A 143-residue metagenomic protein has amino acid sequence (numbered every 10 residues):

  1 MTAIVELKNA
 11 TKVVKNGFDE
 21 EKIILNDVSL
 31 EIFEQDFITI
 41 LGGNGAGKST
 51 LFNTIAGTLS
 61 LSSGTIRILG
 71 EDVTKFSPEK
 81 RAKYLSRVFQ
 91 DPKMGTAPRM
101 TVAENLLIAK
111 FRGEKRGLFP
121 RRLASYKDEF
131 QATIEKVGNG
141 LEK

Functional and structural regions predicted by a protein language model:
V28-T39: Pre-Walker A (P-loop) beta-loop-beta motif of ABC nucleotide-binding domains
T39, E79-Q90, M94: ABC nucleotide-binding domain signature
L41-G43: The feature captures the beta-strand-to-loop junction immediately N-terminal to the Walker
A56: Helix-to-loop junction immediately C-terminal to a conserved catalytic motif
G64-D72: Conserved ABC transporter NBD signature motif
D72-S86, R116-L123: ABC ATPase NBD coupling module
R99-K115: Q-loop/switch helix immediately C-terminal to the Walker
